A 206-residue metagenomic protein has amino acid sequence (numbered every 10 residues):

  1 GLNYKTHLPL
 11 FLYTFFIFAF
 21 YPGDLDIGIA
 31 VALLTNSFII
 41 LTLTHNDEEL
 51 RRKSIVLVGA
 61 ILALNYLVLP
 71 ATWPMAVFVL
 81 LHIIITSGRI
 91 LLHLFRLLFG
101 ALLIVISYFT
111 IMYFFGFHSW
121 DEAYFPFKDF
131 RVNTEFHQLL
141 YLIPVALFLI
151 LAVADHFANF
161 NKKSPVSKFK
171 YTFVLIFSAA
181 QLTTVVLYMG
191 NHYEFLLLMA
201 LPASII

Functional and structural regions predicted by a protein language model:
G1-F16: Transmembrane-helix signature of polytopic, membrane-embedded enzymes that assemble or transfer cell-envelope glycans
G23-A30: Short acidic/glycine- and proline-prone juxtamembrane loop motifs at membrane-interface regions of multi-pass membrane
F38-K53: Membrane-interface transmembrane helices that cradle and orient dolichyl/undecaprenyl
S54-P70: Membrane-interface alpha helices of multi-pass inner-membrane proteins
M75-F99: Perimembrane helix-loop-helix junctions
S119-L140, A152-H156: Juxtamembrane membrane-water interface segments that cap and precede transmembrane helices
S164-V185: Transmembrane alpha-helix segments characteristic of polytopic inner-membrane glycan-assembly/cell-envelope
H192-I206: Hydrophobic/aromatic-rich transmembrane helices and adjacent perimembrane loops
